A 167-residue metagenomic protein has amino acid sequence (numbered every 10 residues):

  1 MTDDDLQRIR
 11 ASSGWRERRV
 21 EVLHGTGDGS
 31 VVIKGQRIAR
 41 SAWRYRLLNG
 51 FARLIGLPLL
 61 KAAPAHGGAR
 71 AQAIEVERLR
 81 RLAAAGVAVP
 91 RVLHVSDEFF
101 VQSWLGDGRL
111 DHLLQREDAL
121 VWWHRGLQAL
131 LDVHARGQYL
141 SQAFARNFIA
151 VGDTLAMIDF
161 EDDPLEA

Functional and structural regions predicted by a protein language model:
M1-V22: Juxta-kinase regulatory segment immediately upstream of eukaryotic protein kinase catalytic domains
R18-R70: ATP-binding glycine-rich loop module of kinase domains
R40, R109, L165: Conserved protein kinase catalytic core
A52-G56, A65-Q72, V76, R80-A83 (+1 more regions): Conserved structural core of kinase catalytic domains
L82, L130-V133: Conserved hydrophobic alpha-helix
A135-A145: Catalytic-loop of the protein kinase fold
A150-D153: Activation-loop N-terminal segment of eukaryotic-like protein kinases
A156-A167: C-lobe/activation-segment region of protein kinase-like
